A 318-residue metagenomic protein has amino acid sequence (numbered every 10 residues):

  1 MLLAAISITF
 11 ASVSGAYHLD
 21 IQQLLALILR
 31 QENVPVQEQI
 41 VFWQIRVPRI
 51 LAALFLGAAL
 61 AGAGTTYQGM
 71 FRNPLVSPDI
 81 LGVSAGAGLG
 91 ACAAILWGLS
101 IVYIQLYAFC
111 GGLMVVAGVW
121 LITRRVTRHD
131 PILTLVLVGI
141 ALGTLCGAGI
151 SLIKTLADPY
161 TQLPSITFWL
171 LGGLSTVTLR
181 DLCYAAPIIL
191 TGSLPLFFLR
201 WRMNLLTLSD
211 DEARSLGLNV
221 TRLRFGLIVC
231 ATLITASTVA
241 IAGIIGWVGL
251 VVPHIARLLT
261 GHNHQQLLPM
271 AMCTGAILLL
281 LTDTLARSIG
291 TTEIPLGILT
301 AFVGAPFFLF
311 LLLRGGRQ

Functional and structural regions predicted by a protein language model:
M1-Q318: Alpha-helical transmembrane segments in inner-membrane proteins
